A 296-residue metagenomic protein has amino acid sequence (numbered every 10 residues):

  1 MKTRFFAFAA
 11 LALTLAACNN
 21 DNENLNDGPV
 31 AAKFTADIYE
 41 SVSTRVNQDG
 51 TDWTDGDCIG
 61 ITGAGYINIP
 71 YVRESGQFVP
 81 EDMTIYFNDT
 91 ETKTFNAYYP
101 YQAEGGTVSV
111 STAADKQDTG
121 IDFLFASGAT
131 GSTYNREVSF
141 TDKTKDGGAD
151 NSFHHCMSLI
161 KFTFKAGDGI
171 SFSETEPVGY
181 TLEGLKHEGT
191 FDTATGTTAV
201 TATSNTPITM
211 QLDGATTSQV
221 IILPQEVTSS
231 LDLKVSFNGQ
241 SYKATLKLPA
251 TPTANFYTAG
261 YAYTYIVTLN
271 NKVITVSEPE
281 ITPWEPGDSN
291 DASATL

Functional and structural regions predicted by a protein language model:
K2-L296: Sec-type signal peptide cleavage vicinity
